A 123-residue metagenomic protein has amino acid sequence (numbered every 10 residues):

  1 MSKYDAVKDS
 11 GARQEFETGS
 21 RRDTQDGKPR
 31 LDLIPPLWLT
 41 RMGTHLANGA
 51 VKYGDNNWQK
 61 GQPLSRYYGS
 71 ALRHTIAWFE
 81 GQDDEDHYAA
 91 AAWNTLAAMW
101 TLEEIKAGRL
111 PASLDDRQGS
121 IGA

Functional and structural regions predicted by a protein language model:
M1-A123: Intrinsically disordered, low-complexity regulatory regions that flank transcription factor DNA-binding cores
